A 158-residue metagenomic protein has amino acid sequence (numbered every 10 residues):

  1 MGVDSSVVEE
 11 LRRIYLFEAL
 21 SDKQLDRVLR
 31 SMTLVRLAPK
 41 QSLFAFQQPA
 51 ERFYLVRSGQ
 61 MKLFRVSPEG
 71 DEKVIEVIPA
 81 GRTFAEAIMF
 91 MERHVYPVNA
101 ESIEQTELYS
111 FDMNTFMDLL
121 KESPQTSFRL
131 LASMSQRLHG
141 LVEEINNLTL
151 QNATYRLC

Functional and structural regions predicted by a protein language model:
M1-A38, I88-M91, E122: Cyclic nucleotide-binding regulatory module and flanking cytosolic helices
E18, V35, Y54, E76 (+3 more regions): Residues that recognize and position ribonucleotide moieties
L25, T83, F116-M117: A generic structural signal for short hydrophobic patches within well-formed alpha-helices
Q41-E104: Cyclic nucleotide-binding regulatory domains
I103, K121-C158: Polybasic "coupling" helices that flank or enter modular domains
